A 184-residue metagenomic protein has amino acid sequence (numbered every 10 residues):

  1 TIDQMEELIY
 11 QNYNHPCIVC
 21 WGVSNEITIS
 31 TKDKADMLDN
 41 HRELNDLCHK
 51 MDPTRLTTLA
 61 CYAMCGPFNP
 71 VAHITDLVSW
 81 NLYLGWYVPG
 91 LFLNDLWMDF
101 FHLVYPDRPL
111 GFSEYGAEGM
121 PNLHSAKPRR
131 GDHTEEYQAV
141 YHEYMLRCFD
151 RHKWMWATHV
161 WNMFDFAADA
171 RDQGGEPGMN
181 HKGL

Functional and structural regions predicted by a protein language model:
T1-L184: Extended substrate-binding grooves/exosites of carbohydrate-active enzymes
